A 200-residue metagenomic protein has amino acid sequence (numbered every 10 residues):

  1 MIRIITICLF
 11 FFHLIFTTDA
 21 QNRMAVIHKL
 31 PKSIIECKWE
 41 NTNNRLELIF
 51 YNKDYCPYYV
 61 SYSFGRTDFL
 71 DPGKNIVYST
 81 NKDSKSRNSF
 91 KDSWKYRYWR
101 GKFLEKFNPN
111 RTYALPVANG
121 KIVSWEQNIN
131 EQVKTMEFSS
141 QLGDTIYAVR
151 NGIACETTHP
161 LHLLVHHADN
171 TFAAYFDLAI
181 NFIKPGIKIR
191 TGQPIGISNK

Functional and structural regions predicted by a protein language model:
M1-M24, F50: Bacterial Sec-dependent N-terminal signal peptides
T17-W39, F107: Sec-dependent signal peptide cleavage junction
T42-E47: Short coil/turn motif common to extracellular beta-sandwich-like domains
L48-D54: Asparagine-centered strand-capping/turn motif at beta-strand->loop junctions
D54, I129, T158, A179-F182 (+1 more regions): A generic structural motif
Y59-S61, G65-L161, T191: Surface-exposed, glycine-biased beta-strand/turn segments
A148-F182: Zn2+-dependent peptidoglycan hydrolase active-site motif and core
L164-H166, I187-K200: Conserved, short, structured surface segments that act as functional micro-motifs
